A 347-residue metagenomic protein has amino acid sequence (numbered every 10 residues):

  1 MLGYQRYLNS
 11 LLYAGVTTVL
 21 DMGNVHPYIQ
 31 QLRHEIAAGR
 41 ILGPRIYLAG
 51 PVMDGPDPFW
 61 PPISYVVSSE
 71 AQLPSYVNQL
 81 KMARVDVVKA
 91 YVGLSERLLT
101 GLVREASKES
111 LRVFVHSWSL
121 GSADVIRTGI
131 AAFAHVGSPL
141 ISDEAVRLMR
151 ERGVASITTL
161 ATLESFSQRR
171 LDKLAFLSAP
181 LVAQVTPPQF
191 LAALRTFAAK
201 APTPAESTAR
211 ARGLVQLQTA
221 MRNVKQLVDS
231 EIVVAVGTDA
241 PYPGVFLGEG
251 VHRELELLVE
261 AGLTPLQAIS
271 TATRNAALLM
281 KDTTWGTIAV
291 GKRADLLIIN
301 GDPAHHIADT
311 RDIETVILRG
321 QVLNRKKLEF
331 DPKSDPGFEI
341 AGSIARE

Functional and structural regions predicted by a protein language model:
M1-L2, P58-P74: Active-site mouth loops of central-metabolism enzymes
M1-R40, F59, R97, S122-T128 (+1 more regions): Metal-associated gating/positioning segment near the N- to mid-region
G15, I46, R84, A106 (+9 more regions): Divalent metal-coordination and catalytic microenvironments
V19-D21, I46-G50, V88-A90, V113-V115 (+3 more regions): Hydrophobic faces of well-ordered beta-strands that scaffold small-molecule active sites in alpha/beta enzyme cores
H34-V52, L99-W118, A155-T158: Alpha-helix-loop-beta-strand connector modules within alpha/beta enzyme cores
Y76-L94, G137-A261, K333-E347: Active-site neighborhoods of metal-dependent hydrolases
V85-A134, P139, L163, Q218: Divalent metal-binding pocket/active-site signature
Q218, F246-E249, T264-I269, A277-I313: Acidic, glycine-enriched loop/beta-strand segments at the rims of small-molecule binding/catalytic pockets
